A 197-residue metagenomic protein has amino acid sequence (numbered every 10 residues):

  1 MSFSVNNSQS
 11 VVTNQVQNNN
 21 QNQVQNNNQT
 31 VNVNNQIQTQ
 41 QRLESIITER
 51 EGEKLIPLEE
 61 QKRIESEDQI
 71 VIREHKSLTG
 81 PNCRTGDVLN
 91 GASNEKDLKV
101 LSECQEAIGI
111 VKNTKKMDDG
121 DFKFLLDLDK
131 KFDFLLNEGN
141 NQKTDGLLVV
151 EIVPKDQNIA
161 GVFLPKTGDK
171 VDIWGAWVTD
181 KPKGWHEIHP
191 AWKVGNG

Functional and structural regions predicted by a protein language model:
M1-V11: Non-Sec secretion/translocation targeting segments of pathogen effectors
S8-S10, T30, S45: Intrinsically disordered, low-complexity serine/threonine-rich segments
V12, Q36-G197: OB-fold and OB-like single-stranded nucleic-acid-recognition modules and their adjacent interaction interfaces
T13-N32, Q36: Compositionally biased, intrinsically disordered low-complexity segments enriched for polar/charged residues
